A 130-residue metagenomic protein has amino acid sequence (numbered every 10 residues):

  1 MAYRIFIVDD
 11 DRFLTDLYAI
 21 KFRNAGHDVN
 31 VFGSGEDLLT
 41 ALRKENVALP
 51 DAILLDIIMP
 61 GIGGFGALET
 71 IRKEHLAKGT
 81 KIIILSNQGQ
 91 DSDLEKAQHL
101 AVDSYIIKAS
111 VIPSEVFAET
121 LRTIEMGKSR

Functional and structural regions predicted by a protein language model:
D16-N24: Charged docking surfaces used in two-component/phosphorelay signaling
V31-A52: Acidic, metal-coordinating helix/loop segments flanking the phosphotransfer/catalytic sites of two-component signaling
A48-D51, L76-K81: His-Asp phosphorelay/catalytic-motif detector in bacterial-type signaling
D56, S86: Active-site residues of response regulator receiver
M59: Receiver (REC) domain active-site loop signature in two-component systems and cognate sites in sensor histidine kinases
E115-S129: Receiver (REC) domain switch/output surface
